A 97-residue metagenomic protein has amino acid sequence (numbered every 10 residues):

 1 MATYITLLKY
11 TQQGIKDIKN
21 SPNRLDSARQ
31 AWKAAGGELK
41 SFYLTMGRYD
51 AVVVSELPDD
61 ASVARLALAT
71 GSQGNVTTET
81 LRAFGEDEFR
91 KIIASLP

Functional and structural regions predicted by a protein language model:
M1-P97: A compositional/biophysical signature of low hydrophobicity enriched in polar/charged and small residues
